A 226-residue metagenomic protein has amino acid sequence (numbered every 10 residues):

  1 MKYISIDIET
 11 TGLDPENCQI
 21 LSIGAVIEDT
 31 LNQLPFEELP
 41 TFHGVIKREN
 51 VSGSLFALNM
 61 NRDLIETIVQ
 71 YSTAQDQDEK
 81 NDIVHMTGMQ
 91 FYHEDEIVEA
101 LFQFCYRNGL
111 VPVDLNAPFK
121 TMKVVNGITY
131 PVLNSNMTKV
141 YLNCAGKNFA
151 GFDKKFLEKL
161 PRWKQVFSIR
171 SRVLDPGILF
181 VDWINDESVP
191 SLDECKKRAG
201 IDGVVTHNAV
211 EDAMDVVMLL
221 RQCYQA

Functional and structural regions predicted by a protein language model:
K2-I4, T11-K147: Conserved non-catalytic scaffold segment of RNase H-like nuclease domains
I8-T10, P176: Residues immediately flanking
R48-L55, M60, I65-V69, L174-M214: Active-site-proximal helix-loop-helix substrate-binding element of RNase H-like nuclease domains
H93-L101, D153-F156, R172-D175, S188: Amphipathic alpha-helical interface surfaces
E96, A100-R107, K155, K159 (+1 more regions): Residue-level signal for well-ordered alpha-helical scaffold segments within enzymatic catalytic domains
Y141-A150, K155-F156, S191-A226: Acidic, Mg2+-coordinating catalytic module of metal-dependent nucleases/exonucleases that use a two-metal-ion mechanism
F152-W163, L179: Extended, basic/helix-rich recognition subdomains
P161-V173: A short alpha->loop->secondary-structure connector
